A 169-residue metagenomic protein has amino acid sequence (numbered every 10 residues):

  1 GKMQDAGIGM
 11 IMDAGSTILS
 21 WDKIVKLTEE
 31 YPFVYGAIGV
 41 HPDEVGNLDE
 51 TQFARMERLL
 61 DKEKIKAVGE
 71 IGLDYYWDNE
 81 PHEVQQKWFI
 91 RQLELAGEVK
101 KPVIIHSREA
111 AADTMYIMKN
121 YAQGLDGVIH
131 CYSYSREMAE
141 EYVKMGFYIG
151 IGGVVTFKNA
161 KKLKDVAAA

Functional and structural regions predicted by a protein language model:
G1-A169: Mid-domain alpha/beta scaffold segments of enzyme catalytic cores
